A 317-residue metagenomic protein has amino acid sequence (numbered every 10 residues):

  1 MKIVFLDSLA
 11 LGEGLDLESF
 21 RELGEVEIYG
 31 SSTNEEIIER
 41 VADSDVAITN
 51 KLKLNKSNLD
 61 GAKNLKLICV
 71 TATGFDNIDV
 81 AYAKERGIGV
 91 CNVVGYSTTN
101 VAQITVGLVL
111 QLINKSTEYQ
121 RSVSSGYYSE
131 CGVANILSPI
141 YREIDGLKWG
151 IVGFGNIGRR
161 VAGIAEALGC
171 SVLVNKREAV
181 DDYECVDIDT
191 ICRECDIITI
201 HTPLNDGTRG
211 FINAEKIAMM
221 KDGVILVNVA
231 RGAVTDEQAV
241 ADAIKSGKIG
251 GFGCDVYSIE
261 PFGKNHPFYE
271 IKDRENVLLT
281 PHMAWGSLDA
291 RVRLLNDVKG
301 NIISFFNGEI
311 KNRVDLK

Functional and structural regions predicted by a protein language model:
M1-S44: N-terminal glycine-/charge-rich "phosphate-binding" loop or analogous flexible N-terminal tail
G30, T71-A72, I88-T99, K176 (+1 more regions): Short beta->alpha connector loops at strand-helix junctions that form conserved, small/polar/Pro-enriched
L54-L59, S171, R177-P267: Rossmann-like adenosine-cofactor binding region
R86-I88, V94-K148: Phosphate-binding beta-alpha-beta segment of Rossmann-like dinucleotide-binding domains, i.e., the NAD(P)
V90, G223, V229-K317: Rossmann-like dinucleotide-binding domain for NAD(H)/NADP(H)
I157: Hydrophobic/small residue at the entry helix of a nucleotide-binding pocket
